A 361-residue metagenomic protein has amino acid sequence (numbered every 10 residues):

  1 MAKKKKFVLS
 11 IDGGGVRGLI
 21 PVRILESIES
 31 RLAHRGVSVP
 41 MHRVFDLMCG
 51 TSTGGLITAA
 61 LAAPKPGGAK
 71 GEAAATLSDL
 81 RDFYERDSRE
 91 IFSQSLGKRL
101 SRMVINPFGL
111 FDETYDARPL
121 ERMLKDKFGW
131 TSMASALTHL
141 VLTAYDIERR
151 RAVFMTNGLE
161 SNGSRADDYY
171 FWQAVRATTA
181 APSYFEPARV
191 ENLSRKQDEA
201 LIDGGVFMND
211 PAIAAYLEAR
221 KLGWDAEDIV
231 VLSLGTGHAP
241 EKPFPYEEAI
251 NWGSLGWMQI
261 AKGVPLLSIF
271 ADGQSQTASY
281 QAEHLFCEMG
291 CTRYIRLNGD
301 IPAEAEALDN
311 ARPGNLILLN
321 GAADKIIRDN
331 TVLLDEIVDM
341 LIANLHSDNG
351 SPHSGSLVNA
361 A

Functional and structural regions predicted by a protein language model:
M1-A361: Conserved catalytic cores and adjacent C-terminal regulatory segments of lipid-metabolizing esterases/lipases
